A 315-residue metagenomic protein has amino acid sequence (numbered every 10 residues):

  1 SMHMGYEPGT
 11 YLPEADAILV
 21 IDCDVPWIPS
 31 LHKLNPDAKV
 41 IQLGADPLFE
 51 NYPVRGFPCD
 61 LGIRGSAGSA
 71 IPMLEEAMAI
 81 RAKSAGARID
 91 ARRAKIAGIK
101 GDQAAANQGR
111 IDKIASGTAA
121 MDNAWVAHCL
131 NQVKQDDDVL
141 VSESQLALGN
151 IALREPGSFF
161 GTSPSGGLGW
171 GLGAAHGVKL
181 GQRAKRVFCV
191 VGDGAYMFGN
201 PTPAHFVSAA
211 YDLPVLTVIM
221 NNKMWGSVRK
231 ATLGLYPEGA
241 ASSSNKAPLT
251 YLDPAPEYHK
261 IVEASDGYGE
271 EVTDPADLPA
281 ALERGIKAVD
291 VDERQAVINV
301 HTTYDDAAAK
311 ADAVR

Functional and structural regions predicted by a protein language model:
S1-I96, L282-I286: Glycine-rich, acidic loop regions that bind phosphate or pyrophosphate groups
M2-H3, L12-A15, R55-G56, R64 (+2 more regions): Thiamine diphosphate
P8-L12, I63-A67, I71, A85-R92 (+9 more regions): Generic structural signal for well-ordered, non-membrane alpha-helical segments in soluble metabolic enzymes
D16-D22, L48, I71-A82, K100 (+7 more regions): Structural signal for hydrophobic packing residues in well-ordered secondary-structure cores of soluble enzyme domains
L19-V20, Q42, S142, C189 (+1 more regions): Redox-cofactor binding/interface segments in oxidoreductases and associated redox assembly factors
C23, Q145, T302: Short glycine-/small-residue-rich Rossmann-like dinucleotide-binding loops
D46, S142-L148, N221-W225: Short glycine-enriched loops at secondary-structure junctions
A97-A184: Active-site diphosphate/adenylate-binding microenvironment
